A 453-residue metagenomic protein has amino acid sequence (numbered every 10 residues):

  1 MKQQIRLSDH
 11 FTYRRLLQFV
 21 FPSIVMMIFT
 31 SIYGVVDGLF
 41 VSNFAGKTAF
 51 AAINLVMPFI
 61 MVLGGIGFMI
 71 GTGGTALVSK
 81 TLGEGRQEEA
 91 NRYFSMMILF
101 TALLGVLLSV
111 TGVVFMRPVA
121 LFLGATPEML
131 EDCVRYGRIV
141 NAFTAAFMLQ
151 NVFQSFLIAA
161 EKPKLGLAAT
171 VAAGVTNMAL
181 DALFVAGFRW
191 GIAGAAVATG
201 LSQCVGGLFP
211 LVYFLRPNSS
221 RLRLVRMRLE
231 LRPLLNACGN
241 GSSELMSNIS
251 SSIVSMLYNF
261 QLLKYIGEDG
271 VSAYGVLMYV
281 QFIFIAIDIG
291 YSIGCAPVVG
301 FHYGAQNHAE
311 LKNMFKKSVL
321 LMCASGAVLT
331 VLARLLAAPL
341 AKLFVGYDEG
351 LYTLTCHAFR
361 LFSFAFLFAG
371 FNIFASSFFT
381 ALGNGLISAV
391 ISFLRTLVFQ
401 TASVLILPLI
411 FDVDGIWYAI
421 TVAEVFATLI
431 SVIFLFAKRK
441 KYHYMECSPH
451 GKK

Functional and structural regions predicted by a protein language model:
M1-V20, V78-A145, T176, G187-S242 (+2 more regions): Short alpha-helical transmembrane segments in multi-pass integral membrane proteins
S8-A45, P58-G73, L77, T81 (+5 more regions): N-terminal transmembrane alpha-helices
L17, Y33, I70, T111-F115 (+13 more regions): Residue-level signal for transmembrane alpha-helical positions in Major Facilitator Superfamily
Q18-D37, I139, A173, S202-G206 (+4 more regions): Transmembrane helical elements of multi-pass membrane transporters/channels
S23, M27, L39, A76 (+15 more regions): Transmembrane alpha-helix boundary and packing residues in multipass membrane permease domains and related
I32-F50, A120-P127, L183-W190, S252-I283 (+3 more regions): Helix-terminus/linker motif at the lipid-water interface of multi-pass membrane proteins
F50-V110, F147-G166, A273-A337, A369-I391: Small-residue-rich hydrophobic transmembrane alpha-helices
G71, I139-I158, A169-N177, A195-L208 (+5 more regions): Short runs within selected transmembrane alpha-helices of multi-pass transporters and secretion channels
